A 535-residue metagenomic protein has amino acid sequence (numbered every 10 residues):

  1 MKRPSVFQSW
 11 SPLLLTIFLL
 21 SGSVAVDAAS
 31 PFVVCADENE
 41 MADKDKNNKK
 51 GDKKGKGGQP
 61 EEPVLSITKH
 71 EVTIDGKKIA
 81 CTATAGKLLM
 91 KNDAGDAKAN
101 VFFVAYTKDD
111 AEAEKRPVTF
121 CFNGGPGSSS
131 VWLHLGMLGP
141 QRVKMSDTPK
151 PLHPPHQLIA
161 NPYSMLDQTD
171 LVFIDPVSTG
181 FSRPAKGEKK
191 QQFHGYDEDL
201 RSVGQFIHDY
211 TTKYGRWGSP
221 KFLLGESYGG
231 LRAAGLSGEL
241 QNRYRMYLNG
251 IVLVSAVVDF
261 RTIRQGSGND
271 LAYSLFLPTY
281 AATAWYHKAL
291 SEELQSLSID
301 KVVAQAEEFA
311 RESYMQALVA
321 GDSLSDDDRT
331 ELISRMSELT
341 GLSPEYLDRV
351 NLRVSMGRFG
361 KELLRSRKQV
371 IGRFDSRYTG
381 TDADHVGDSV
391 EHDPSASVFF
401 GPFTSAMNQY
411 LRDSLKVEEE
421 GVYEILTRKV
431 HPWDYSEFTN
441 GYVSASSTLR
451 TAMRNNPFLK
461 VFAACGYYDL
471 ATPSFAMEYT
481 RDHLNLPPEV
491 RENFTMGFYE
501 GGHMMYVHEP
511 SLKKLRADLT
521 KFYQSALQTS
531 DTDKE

Functional and structural regions predicted by a protein language model:
S11-S23, D27: Bacterial N-terminal signal peptides
V33, D37-K54, G95-H194, D482: N-terminal cap/lid subdomain of alpha/beta-hydrolase-fold enzymes
K87, V143-G218, R261-T279, T283-E293 (+5 more regions): Active-site-proximal cap/loop segments of hydrolase catalytic domains
Q141-K144, Q241-G341: A catalytic-pocket lid/entrance helix-loop region that shapes and gates access to the active site across common
G215-Y228: Alpha/beta-hydrolase fold nucleophile elbow
P278, L470-N493: Active-site-adjacent alpha-helix of alpha/beta-hydrolase-fold enzymes
A317-A471: Alpha/beta-hydrolase fold catalytic core
E500-S511: Catalytic histidine-centered segment of alpha/beta-hydrolase-like enzymes
